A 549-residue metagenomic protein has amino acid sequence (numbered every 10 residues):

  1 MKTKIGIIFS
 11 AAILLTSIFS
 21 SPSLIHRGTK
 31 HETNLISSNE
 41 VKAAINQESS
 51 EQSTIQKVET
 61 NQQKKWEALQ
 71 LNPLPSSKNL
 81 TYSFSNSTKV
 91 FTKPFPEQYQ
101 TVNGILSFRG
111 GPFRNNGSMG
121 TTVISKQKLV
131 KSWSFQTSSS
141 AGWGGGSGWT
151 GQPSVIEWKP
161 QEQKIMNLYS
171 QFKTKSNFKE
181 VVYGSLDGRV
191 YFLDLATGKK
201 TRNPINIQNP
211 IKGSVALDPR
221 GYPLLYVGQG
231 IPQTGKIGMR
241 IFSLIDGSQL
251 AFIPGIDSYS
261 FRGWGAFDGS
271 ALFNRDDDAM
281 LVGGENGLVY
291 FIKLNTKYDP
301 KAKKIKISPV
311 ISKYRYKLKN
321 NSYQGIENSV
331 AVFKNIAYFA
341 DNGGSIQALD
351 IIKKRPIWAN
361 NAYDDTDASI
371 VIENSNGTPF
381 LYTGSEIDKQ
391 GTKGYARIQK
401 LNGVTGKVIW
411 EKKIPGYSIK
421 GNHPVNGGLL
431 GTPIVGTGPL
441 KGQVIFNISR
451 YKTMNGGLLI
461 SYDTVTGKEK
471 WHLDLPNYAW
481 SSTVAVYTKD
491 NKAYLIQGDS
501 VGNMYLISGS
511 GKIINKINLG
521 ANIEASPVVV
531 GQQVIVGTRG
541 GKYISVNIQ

Functional and structural regions predicted by a protein language model:
K2-R27: Sec-dependent N-terminal signal peptides of Gram-positive bacterial secreted proteins and lipoproteins
T3-I5, H31-T33, V41, S49 (+2 more regions): Intrinsic disorder/low-complexity segments enriched in polar/small residues
A12-I13, E40-V41, G467: Intrinsically disordered, low-complexity serine/threonine-rich segments
A12-I13, P22, T33, S248 (+2 more regions): Intrinsic-disorder/low-complexity peptide segments enriched for small residues
I18-S38, A43: Sec-dependent signal peptide cleavage junction
A44-F91, N115-F267, L272-Q549: Extracytoplasmic/lumenal domain signature
F95-T121: Predominantly extracellular/luminal regions of secreted and cell-surface proteins, especially disulfide-bonded
